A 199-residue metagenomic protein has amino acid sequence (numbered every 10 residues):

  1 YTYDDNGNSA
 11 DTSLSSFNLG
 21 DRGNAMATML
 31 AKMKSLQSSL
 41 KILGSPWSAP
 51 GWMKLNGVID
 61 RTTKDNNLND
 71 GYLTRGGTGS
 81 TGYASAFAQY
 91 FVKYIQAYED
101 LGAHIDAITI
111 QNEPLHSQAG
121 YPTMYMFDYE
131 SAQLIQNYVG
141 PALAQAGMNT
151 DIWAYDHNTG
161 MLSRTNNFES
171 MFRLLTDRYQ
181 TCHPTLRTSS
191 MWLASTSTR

Functional and structural regions predicted by a protein language model:
Y1, P46-A49, T109-N112, D156-T159: Short, solvent-exposed turn/loop segments enriched in Gly/Ser/Thr/Pro and often Arg
Y1-I105, Q118, M126-Y129, Q133 (+2 more regions): N-terminal catalytic cores of secreted or lumenal carbohydrate-active enzymes
S85-A107, P114-R199: Active-site neighborhood of glycoside hydrolase catalytic domains
